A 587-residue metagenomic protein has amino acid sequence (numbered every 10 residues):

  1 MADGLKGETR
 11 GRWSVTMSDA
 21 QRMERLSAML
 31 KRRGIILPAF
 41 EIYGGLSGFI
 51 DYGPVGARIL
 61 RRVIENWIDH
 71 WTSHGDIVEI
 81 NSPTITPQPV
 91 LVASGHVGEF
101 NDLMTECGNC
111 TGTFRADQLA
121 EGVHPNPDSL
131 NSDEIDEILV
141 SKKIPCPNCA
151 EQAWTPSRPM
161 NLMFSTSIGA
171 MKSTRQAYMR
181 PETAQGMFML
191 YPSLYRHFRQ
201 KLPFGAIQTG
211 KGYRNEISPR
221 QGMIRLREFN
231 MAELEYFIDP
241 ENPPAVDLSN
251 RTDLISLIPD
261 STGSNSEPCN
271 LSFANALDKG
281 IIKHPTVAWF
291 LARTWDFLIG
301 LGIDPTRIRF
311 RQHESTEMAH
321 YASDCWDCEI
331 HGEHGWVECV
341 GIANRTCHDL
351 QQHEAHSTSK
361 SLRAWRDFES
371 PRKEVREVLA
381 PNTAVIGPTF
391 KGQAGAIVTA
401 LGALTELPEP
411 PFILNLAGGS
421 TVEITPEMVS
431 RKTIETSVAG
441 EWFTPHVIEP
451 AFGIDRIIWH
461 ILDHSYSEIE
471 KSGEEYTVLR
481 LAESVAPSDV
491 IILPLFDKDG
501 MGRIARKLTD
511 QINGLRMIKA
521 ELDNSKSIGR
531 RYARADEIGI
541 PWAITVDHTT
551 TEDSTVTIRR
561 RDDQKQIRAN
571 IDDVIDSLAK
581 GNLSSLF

Functional and structural regions predicted by a protein language model:
A2, R10-F587: NTP/phosphate- and nucleic-acid-binding module
